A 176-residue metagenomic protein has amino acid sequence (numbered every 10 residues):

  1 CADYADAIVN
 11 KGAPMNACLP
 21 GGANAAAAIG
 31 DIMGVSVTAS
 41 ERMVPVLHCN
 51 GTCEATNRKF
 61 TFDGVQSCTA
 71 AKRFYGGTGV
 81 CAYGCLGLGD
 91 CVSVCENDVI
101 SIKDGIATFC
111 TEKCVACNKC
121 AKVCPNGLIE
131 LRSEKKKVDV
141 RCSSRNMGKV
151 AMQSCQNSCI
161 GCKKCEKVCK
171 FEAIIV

Functional and structural regions predicted by a protein language model:
C1-K163, K167-V168: Ferredoxin-type iron-sulfur electron-transfer modules and their immediate structural context
M147, A173-V176: Cys/His-clustered metal-coordination modules, chiefly Zn-binding fingers
